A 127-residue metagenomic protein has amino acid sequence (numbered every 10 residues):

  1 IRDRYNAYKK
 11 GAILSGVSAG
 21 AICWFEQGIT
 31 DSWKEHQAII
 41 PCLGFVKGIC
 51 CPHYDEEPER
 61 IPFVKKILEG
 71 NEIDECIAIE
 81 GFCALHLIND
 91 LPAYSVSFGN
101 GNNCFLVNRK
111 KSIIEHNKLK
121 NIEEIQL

Functional and structural regions predicted by a protein language model:
I1: Conserved small/polar residues in nucleotide/adenosyl-binding loops
A7-Q27: Catalytic nucleophile loop
G28-T30, K34-L127: C-terminal and late-domain segments of enzyme folds
